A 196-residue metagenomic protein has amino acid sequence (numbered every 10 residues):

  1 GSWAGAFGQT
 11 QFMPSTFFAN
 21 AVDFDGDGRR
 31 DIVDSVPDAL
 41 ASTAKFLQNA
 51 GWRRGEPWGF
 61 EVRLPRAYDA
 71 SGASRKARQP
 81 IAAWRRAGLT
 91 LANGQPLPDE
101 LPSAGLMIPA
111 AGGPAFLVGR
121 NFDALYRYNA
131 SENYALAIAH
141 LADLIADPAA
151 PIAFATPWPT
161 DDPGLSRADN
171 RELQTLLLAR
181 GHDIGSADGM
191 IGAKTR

Functional and structural regions predicted by a protein language model:
S2-F7, R29-V36: Short beta-strand->loop
F7-V22, T43: Substrate-binding/active-site groove segments that recognize and process beta-1,4-linked N-acetyl-hexosamine
S15, A41-K45, L136, A168-T175 (+1 more regions): Solvent-exposed, polar/charged alpha-helical surfaces in well-ordered, non-transmembrane soluble domains, broadly
F18-D25, A115-R120, P151-F154: Short acidic (Asp/Glu) and glycine-rich catalytic loops that position anionic groups and cofactors
F24-I32, G189: Acidic, glycine-anchored loop motifs typical of Ca2+
D31-D147: Long, repeat-rich segments with strong aromatic
I152-G164: Conserved alpha/beta core segments of nucleic-acid transaction machinery
L165-N170, L178-R196: Short acidic, glycine/serine/threonine-rich helix-capping segments at coil-helix boundaries
